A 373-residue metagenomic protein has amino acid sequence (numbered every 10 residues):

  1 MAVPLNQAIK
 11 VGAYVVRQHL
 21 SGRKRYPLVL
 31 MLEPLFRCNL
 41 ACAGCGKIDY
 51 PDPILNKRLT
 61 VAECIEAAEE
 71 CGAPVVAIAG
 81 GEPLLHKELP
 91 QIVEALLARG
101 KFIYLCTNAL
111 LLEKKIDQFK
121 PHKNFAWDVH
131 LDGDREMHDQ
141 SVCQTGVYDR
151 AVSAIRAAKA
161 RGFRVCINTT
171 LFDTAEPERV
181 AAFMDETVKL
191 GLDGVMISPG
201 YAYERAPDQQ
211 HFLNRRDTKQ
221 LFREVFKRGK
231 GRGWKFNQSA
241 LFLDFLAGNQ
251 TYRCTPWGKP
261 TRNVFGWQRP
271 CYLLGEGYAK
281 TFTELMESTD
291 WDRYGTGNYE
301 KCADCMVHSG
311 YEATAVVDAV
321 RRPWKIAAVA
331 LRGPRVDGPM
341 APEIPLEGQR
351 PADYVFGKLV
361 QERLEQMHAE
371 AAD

Functional and structural regions predicted by a protein language model:
A2-Q118, H122, I326, R332 (+3 more regions): Conserved alpha-helical substructure of the radical SAM core
L28-E33, Q238-F242, L285-G295: Short, intrinsically disordered, charge-biased short linear motifs at domain edges
C38, C42-C45, C254, G266 (+2 more regions): Short cysteine clusters
G44, I48-P51, P260, G277 (+1 more regions): Secreted/processed peptides and extracellular or luminal domains of membrane proteins
I48, A79, H130, S198 (+2 more regions): Conserved residues at the C-terminal ends of beta-strands
L59-T60, R99, D128-D132, Q140-F265 (+4 more regions): Radical SAM enzyme [4Fe-4S]-AdoMet core and its adjacent flexible, acidic and glycine-rich loops/tails across
P74, F125, D193: Short acidic/polar active-site loop segments enriched in Thr and Asp
Q268-D373: Flexible mid-to-C-terminal extensions adjoining Fe-S/redox cofactors in radical SAM and related proteins
